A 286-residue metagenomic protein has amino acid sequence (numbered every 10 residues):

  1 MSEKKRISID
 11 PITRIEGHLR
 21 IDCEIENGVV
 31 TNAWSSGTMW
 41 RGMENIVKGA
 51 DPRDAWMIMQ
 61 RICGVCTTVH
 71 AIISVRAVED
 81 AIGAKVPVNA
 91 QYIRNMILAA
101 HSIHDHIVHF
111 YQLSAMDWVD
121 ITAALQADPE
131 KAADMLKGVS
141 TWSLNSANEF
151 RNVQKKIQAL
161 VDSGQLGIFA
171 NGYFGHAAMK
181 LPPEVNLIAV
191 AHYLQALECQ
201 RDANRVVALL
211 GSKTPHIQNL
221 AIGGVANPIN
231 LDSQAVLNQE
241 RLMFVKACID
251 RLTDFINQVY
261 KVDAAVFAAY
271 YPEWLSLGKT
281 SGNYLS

Functional and structural regions predicted by a protein language model:
M1-S286: Active-site bordering "gate/hinge" segments that shape substrate access to catalytic or cofactor-binding pockets
